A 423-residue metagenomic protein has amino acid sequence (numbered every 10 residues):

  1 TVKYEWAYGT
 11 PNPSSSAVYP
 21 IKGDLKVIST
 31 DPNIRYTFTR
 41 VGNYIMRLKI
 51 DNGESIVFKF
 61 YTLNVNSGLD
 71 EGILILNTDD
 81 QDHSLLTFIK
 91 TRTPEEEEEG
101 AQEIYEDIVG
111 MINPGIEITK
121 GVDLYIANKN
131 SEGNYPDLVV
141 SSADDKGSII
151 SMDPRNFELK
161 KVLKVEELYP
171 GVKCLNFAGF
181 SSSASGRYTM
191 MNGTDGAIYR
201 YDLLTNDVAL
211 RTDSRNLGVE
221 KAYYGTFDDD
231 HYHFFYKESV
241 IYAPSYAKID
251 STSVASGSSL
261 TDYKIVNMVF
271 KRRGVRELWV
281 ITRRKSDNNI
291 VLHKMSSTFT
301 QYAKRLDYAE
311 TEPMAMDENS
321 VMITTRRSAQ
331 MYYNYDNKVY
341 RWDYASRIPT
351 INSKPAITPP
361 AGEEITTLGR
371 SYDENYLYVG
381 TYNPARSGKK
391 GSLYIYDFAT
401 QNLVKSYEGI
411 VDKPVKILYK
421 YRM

Functional and structural regions predicted by a protein language model:
T1-I116, Y382-Q401, S406-I410, V415-M423: Acidic/polar, low-complexity intrinsically disordered N-terminal segments immediately downstream of a Sec signal
S14-A17, P94-E106, N156-V162, T205-T212 (+4 more regions): Beta-strand initiation motifs
L69-I75, Y135-L138, R187-T189, R276-V280 (+2 more regions): Entry beta-strands of beta-propeller and related beta-repeat scaffolds
L86, V122-Y125, L175-F180, M268 (+3 more regions): Hydrophobic core register within WD40 beta-propeller blades
E98-P136, G147-D153, K160-L163: Tryptophan-paired
E132, T324-R326, R370-Y372: Blade-terminus and WD-like Trp-Asp/Gly-His loop motifs, strongest in beta-propeller folds
D145-K338, D343: Acidic, serine/threonine- and glycine-rich low-complexity intrinsically disordered segments that serve as flexible
D307-S320, P349-D373, Y382, T400-I417: Conserved blade-ending motifs and adjacent loop-strand segments that build the rim/top face of beta-propeller domains
